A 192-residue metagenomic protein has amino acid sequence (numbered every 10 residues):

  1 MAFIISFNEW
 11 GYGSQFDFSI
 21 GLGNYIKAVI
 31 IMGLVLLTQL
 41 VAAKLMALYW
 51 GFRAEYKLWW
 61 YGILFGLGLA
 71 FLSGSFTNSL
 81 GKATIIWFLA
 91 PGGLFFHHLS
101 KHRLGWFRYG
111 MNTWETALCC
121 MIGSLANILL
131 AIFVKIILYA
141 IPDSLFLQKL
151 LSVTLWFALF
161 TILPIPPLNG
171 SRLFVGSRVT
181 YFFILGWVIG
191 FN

Functional and structural regions predicted by a protein language model:
M1-N192: Hydrophobic transmembrane alpha-helices and their immediate loop junctions in multi-pass integral membrane proteins
